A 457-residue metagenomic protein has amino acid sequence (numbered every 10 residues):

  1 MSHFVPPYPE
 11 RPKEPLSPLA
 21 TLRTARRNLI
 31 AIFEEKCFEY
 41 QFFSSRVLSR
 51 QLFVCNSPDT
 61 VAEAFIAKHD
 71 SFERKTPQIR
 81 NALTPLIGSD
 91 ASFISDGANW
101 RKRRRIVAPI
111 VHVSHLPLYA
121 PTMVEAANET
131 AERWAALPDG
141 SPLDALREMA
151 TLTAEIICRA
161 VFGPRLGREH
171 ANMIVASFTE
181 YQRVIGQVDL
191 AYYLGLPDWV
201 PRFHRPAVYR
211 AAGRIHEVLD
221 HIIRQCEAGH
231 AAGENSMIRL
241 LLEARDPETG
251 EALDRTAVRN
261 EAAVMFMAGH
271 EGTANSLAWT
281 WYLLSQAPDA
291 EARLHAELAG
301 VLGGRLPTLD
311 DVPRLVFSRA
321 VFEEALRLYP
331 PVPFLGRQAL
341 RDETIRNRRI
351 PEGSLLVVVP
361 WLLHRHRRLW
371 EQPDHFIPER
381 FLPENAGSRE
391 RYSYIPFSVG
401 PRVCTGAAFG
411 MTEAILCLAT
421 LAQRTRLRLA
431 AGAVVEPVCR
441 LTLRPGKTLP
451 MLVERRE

Functional and structural regions predicted by a protein language model:
M1-S89, I94-K102, P117, P121-E132 (+6 more regions): N-terminal membrane-proximal hinge/A-helix region immediately C-terminal to the signal-anchor transmembrane segment
S2-E10, F72-N81, N99, H115-N275 (+2 more regions): Cytochrome P450 heme-thiolate monooxygenase catalytic core
Y8-L16, A120-V124, I174-E180, A231-R239 (+7 more regions): Cytochrome P450 I-helix active-site segment
L19-Y40, E217, H221, R305-R346: Conserved cytochrome P450 K-helix E-x-x-R motif and the immediately C-terminal K′/meander segment
S57, G269, G353: Short, conserved phosphate/pyrophosphate- and ester-handling motifs at nucleotide-, phospho-/glycolipid
G272-E291, H295-E297, A408-R424: Cytochrome P450 catalytic-core helices
V358-A386: Conserved cytochrome P450 K-helix/beta-meander segment immediately N-terminal to the heme-binding cysteine loop
